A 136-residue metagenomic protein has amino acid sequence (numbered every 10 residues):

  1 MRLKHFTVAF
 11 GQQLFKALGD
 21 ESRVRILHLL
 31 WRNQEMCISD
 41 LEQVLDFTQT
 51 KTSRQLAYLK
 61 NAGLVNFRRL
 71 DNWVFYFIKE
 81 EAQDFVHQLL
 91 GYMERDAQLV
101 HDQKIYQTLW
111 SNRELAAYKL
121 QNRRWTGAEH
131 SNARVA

Functional and structural regions predicted by a protein language model:
R2-L3, F10, E81-A136: Amphipathic alpha-helical dimerization/coiled-coil segments that flank or bridge DNA-binding/regulatory modules
A9-T50, L70-E81: N-terminal helix-turn-helix DNA-binding core of bacterial DNA-binding proteins
Q43, K60-N61: Alpha-helical residues within the helix-turn-helix
L56-A57: Short, hydrophobic-biased segments on the C-terminal half of alpha helices that form "recognition helices"
